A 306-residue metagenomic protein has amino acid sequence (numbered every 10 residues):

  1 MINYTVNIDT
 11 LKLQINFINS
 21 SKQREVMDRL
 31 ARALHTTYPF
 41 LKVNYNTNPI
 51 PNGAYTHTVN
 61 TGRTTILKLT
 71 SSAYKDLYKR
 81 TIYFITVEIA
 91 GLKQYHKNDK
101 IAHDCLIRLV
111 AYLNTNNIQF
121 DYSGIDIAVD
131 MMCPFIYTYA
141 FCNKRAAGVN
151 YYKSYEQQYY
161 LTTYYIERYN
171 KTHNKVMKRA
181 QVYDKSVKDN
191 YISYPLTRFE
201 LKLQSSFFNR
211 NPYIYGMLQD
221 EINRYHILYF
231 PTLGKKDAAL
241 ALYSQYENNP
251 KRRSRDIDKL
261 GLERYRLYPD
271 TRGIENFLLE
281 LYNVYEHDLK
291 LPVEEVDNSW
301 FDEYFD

Functional and structural regions predicted by a protein language model:
M1-N249, Y265-D306: Structured, helix-rich domain cores that form ligand/interaction pockets
P250-K259: Helix-turn-helix DNA-binding segment
L260-R264: N-terminal nucleic-acid-engaging modules of covalent nucleotidyltransferase systems
